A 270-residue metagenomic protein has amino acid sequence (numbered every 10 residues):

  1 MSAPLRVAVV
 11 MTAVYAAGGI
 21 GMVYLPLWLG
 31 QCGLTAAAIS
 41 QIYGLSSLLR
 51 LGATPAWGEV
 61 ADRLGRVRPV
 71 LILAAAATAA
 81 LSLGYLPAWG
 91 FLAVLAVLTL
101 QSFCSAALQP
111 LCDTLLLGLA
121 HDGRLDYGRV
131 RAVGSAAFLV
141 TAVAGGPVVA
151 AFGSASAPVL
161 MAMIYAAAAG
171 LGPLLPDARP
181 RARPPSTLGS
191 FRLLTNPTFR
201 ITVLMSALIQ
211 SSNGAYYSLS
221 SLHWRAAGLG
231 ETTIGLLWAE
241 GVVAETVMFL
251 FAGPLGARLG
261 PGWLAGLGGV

Functional and structural regions predicted by a protein language model:
M1-S2, G172-L208: Juxtamembrane intracellular "pre-TM" segments in multi-pass secondary transporters
M1-S47, F199-L237: Helix-loop boundary and gating motifs at the non-cytosolic
S2-P4, Y85-L98: Helix-loop junctions at membrane interfaces in 12-TM secondary transporters
S47-P55, F138-L139, V143, V242-L250: Residue-level signature of mid-helix packing/kink "hotspots" within the transmembrane helices of 12-pass Major
G52-R66, V149-A150, V247-P261: Helix-to-loop junctions at the C-terminal end of transmembrane segments in multipass secondary transporters
P69-L83, A162, W263-V270: Structural signature of the two symmetry-related core transmembrane helices
V97-V133: Cytoplasmic helix-loop-helix junction between adjacent transmembrane helices in 12-TM secondary transporters
S156-P173: Symmetry-related core transmembrane helices of the 12-TM Major Facilitator Superfamily/SLC fold
